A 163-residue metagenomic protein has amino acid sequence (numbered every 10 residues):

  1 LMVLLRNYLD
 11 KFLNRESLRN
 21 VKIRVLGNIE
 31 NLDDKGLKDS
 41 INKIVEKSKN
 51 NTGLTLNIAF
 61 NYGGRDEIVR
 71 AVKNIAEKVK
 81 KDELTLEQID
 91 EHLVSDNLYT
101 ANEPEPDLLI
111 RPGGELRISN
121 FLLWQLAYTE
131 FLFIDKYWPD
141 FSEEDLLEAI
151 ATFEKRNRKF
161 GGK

Functional and structural regions predicted by a protein language model:
L1-K163: Flexible, compositionally biased loop and terminal segments
